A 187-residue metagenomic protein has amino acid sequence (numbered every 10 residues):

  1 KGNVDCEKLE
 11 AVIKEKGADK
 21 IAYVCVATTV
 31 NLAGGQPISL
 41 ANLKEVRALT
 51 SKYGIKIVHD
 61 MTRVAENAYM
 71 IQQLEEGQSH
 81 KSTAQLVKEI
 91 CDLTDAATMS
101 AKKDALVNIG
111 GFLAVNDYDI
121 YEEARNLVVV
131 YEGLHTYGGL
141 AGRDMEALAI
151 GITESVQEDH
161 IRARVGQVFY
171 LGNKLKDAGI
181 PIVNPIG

Functional and structural regions predicted by a protein language model:
K1-P181: Conserved PLP-enzyme active-site core in the AAT-like
P181-G187: Conserved PLP-binding catalytic core of the aspartate aminotransferase-like
